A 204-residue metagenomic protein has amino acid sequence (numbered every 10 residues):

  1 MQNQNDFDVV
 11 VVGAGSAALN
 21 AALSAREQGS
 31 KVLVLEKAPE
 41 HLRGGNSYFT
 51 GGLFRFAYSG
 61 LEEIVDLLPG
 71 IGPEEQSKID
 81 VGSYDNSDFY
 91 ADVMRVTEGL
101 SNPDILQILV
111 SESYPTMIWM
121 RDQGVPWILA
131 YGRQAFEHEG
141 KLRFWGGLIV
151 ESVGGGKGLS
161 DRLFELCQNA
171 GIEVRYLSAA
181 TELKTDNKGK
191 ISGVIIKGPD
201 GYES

Functional and structural regions predicted by a protein language model:
N3-A17, L33: Beta1/beta-strand and adjacent pyrophosphate-binding region of the FAD-binding site in flavoprotein oxidoreductases
N3-F7, P199-S204: Core beta-strand elements of the Rossmann-like FAD/NAD(P) dinucleotide-binding domain in flavoenzyme oxidoreductases
A22, R26: Gly/Ala-rich phosphate-binding loop of Rossmann-like dinucleotide-binding domains, activating on the conserved
E27-T50: Glycine-rich FAD pyrophosphate-binding loop
R43-S47, G60, G132: Short, solvent-exposed loop/turn and secondary-structure capping segments
Y48-S87: N-terminal glycine-rich dinucleotide-binding loop that anchors FAD/FMN and/or NAD(P) in oxidoreductases
E75-D80, D92-I108, I149: Second-shell loop/turn segments in exported
D104-E203: Conserved redox-cofactor binding core of oxidoreductases
